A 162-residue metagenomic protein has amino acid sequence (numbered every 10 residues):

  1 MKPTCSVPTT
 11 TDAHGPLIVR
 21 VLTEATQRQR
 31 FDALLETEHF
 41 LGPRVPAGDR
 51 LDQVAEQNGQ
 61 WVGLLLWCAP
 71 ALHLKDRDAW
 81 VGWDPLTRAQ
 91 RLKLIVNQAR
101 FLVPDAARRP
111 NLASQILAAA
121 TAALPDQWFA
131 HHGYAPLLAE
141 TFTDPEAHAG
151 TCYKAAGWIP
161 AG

Functional and structural regions predicted by a protein language model:
M1-E24: Conserved N-terminal entry element of GNAT/NAT acetyltransferase domains
I18-D32, E36-D52, Q57-G162: Acyl-donor binding region in acyl/amide transferases
